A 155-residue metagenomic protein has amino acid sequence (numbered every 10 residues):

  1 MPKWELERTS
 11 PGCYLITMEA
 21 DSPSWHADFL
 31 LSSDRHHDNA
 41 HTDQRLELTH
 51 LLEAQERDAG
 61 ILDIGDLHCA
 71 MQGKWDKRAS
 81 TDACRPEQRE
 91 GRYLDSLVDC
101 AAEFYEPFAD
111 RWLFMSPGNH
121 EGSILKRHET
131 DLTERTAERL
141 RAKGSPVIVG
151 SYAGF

Functional and structural regions predicted by a protein language model:
M1-M18: Short glycine- and acidic-rich boundary segments immediately preceding or forming the N-terminal edge of structured
E7-S10, P146-G150: A short catalytic or substrate-binding loop motif that flags glycine-/basic-rich loops and adjacent residues that bind
I16-S32, H37-V149: Core catalytic region of metal-dependent phosphoesterases/phosphodiesterases, especially metallo-beta-lactamase-like
Y152-F155: Short, intrinsically disordered, charge-balanced linker/junction segments flanking boundaries in proteins
